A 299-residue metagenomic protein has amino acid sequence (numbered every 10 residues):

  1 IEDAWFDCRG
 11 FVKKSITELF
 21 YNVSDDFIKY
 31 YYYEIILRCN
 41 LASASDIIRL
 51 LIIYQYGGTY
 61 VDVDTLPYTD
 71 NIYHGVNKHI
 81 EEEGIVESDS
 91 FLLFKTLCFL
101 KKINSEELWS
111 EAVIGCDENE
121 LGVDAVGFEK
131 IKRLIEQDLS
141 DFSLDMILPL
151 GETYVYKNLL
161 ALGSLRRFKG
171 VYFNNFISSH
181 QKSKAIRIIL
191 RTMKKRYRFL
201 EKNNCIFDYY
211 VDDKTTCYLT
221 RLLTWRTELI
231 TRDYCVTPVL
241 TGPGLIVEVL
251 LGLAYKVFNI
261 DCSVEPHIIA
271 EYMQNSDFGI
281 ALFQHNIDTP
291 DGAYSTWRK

Functional and structural regions predicted by a protein language model:
I1-D46, T59-K299: Glycosyltransferase-associated regions of secretory-pathway enzymes, highlighting luminal stem/catalytic domains
R49-T59: Active-site nucleotide-sugar/metal-binding loop of Leloir-type enzymes
